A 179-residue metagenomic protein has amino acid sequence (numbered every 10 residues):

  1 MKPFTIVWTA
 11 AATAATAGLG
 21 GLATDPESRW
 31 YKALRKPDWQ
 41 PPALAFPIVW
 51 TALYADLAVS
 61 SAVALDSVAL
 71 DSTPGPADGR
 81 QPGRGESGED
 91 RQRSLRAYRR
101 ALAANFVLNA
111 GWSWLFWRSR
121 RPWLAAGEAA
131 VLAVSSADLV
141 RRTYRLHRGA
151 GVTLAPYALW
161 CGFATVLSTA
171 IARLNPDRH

Functional and structural regions predicted by a protein language model:
M1-H179: Short amphipathic, positively biased membrane-proximal segments that drive organelle/inner-membrane targeting
